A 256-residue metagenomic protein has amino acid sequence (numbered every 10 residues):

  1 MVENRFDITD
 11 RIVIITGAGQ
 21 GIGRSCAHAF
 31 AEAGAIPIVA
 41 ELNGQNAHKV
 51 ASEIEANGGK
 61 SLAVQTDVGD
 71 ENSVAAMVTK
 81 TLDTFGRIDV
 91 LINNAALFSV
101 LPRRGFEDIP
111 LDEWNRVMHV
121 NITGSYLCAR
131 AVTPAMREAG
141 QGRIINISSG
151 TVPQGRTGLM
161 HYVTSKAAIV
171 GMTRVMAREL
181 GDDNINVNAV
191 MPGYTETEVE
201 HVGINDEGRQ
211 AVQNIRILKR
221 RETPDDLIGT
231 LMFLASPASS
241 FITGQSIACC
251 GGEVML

Functional and structural regions predicted by a protein language model:
V2-R5, F98, P102-R103, Q154 (+2 more regions): Short C-terminal tail/terminal secondary-structure segment of NAD(P)H-dependent dehydrogenase/reductase domains
I12, G19-G21: Conserved glycine-rich cofactor-binding loop
G44-Q45, Q65-M77, L111, D225-D226: The beta1-alpha1 cofactor-binding region of Rossmann-like NAD(H)/NADP(H)-dependent oxidoreductases
P102-F106, P110-N115, E200, V212: Substrate-binding pocket helix/loop in short-chain dehydrogenase/reductase
E107-Y126, Q141, I145, I169 (+2 more regions): Catalytic Tyr-X3-Lys loop
Y126-A129, Q141, R221-C249, V254-M255: C-terminal substrate-recognition "lid" of short-chain dehydrogenase/reductases
A129, S165, T173: Active-site helix of classical SDR
P134, R178-D182, S240: Alpha-helical segment proximal to the catalytic Tyr-Lys
